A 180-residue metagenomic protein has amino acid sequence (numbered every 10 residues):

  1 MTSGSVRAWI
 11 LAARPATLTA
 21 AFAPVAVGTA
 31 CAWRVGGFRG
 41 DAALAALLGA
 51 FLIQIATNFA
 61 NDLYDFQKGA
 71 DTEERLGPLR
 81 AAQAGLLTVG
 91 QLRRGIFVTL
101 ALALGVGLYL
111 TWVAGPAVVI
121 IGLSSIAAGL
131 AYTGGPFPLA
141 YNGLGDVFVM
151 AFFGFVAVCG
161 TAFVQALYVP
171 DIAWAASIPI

Functional and structural regions predicted by a protein language model:
M1-A45, G49: Topogenic membrane-insertion module of multi-pass membrane proteins
T2, P78-Y168: Intramembrane alpha-helical segments
R7, A16, A20, D41-A45 (+4 more regions): Alpha-helical transmembrane segments of integral membrane proteins
V25-A26, G36-L63, V119-L130, P170-I180: Membrane-embedded alpha-helical segments that form the functional core of polytopic membrane enzymes, especially those
V27, C31, I53-A60, V106-Y109 (+1 more regions): Alpha-helical membrane-inserting segments
V35, Y64-K68, P138, V164-V169: Membrane-interfacial segments
G69-G77: Peri-membrane helix termini and adjoining interfacial loops of integral membrane proteins
